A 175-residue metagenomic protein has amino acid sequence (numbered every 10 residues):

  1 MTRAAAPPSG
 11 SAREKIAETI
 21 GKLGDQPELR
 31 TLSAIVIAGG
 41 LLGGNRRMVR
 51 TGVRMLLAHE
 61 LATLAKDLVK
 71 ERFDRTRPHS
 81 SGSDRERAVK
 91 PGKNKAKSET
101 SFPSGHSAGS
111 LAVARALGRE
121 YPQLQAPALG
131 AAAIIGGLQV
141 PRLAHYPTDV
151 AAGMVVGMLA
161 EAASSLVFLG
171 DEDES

Functional and structural regions predicted by a protein language model:
M1-S33, K66-E99: N-terminal transmembrane-helix/juxtamembrane module of multi-pass inner/ER membrane proteins
A12-R13, R46-V49, H79, P122-A126: Membrane-helix interface segments
L32-G40: Hydrophobic core of alpha-helical transmembrane segments in multi-pass integral membrane proteins
G39-L64: Interfacial segments of alpha-helical transmembrane regions
L56-K70, A126-L138: Small-polar-interrupted transmembrane alpha-helices in polytopic inner-membrane proteins
T63-D67, E71, M158-S165: Transmembrane alpha-helical segments of multi-pass membrane transport proteins and ion-pumping complexes
A65-T76, R142-A152: Acidic (Asp/Glu-rich) catalytic motifs at the cytosolic membrane interface
D84-S175: Membrane-embedded catalytic cores of phosphoryl/pyrophosphoryl-handling enzymes
